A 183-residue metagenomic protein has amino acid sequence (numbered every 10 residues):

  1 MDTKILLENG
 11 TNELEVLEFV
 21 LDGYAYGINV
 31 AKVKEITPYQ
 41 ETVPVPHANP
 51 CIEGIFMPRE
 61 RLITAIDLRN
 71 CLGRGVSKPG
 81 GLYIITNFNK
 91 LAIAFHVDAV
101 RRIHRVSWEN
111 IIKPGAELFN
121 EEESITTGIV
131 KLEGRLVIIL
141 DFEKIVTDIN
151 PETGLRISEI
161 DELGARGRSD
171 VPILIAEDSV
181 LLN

Functional and structural regions predicted by a protein language model:
D2-N49: N-terminal structural module
I5-L7, L14-V16, I52-I55, A65-A92: DNA polymerase processivity clamps
T11, D22, H47-P50, F88-L91 (+3 more regions): Short flexible coil/turn linkers enriched for glycine and charged/polar residues that connect secondary-structure
G23, S169-L181: Conserved acidic segment of CheY-like receiver
Y26-I28, L62-L68, F95, I129-L132 (+1 more regions): Short, structured motif recognition centered on aromatic/hydrophobic residues
I36-I52, V100-R135: Flexible, small-/acidic-enriched active-site or ligand-binding loops
E117-R156, I160: Mixed-charge, glycine-accented linear interaction segment located at domain edges/termini
L155-P172: Non-catalytic signal-transmission and effector/linker regions of two-component phosphorelay proteins
